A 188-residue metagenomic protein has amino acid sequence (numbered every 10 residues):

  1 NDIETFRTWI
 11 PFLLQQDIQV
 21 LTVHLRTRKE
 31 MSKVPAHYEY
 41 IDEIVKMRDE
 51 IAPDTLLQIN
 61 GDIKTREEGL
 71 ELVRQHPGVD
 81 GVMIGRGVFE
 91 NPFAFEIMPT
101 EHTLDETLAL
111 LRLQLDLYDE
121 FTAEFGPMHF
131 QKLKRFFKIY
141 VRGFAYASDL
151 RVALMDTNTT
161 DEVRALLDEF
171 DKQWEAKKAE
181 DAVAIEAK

Functional and structural regions predicted by a protein language model:
N1-E4: Active-site beta->alpha loop and helix N-cap motifs at the rims of alpha/beta catalytic domains
F6-V20, E39, E43-I59, I63-K188: Alpha/beta catalytic cores of nucleotide-metabolism and tRNA/nucleoside-modifying enzymes
H24-S32: Glycine-rich, proline-tolerant flexible connector loops at the mouths of alpha/beta enzymes
P35: Active-site loop ensemble at the mouth of alpha/beta enzyme cores that anchors a bound cofactor
